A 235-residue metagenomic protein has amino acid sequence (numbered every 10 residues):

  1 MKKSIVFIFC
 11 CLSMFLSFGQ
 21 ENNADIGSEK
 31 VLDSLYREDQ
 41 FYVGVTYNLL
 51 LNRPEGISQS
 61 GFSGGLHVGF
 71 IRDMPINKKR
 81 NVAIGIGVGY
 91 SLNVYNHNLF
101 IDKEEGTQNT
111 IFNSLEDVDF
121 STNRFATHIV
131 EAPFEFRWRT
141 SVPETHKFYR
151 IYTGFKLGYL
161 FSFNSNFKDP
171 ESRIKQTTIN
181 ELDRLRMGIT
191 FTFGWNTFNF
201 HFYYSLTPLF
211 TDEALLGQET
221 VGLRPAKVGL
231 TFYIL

Functional and structural regions predicted by a protein language model:
Q20-D73, T231-L235: Short glycine/proline- and aromatic-enriched beta-strand/turn motifs that initiate or cap beta-hairpins
G27-D39, P75-V82, S141-Y149: Short loop/turn motifs that connect adjacent beta-strands in outer-membrane beta-barrel proteins
R37-D39, S60-L66, V82, A126-A132 (+4 more regions): Residues that define the transmembrane beta-barrel architecture of outer-membrane proteins
N48-L50, G89-Y95, K156-S162, S205-L209 (+1 more regions): Structural signature of outer-membrane beta-barrel domains
L49-L50, S58-L115: Glycine- and aromatic-enriched membrane insertion/assembly motifs of diderm outer-membrane and organelle channel
P54-G61, N96-E105, I111-T127, L160-G188: Extracellular/periplasm-exposed beta-strand and loop segments of Gram-negative cell-envelope proteins, dominated by
V68-M74, V88-Y90, A132-W138, T153-Y159 (+3 more regions): Residues on the lipid-exposed face of transmembrane beta-strands in outer-membrane beta-barrel proteins
T177-L235: Predominantly the C-terminal beta-signal and adjacent terminal strand-loop region of outer-membrane beta-barrel
